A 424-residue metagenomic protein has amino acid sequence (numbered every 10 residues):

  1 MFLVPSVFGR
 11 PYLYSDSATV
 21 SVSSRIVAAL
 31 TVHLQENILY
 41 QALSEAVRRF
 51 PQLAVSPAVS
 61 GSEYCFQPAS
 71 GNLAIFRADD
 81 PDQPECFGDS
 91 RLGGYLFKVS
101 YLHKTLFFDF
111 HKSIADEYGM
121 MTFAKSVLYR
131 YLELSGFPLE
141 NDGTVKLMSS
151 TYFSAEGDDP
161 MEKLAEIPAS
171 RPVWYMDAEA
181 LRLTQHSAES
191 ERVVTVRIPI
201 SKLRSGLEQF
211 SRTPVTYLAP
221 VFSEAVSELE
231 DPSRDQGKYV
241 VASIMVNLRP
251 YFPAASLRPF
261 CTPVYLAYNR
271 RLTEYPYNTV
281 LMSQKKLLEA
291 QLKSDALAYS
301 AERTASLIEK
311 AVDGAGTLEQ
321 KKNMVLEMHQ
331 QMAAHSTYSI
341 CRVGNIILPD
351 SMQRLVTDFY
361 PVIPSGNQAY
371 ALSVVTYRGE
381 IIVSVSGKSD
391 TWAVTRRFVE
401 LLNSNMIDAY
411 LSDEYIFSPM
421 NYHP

Functional and structural regions predicted by a protein language model:
M1-E63, G71-K98, E228-P424: Acyl-thioester-dependent acyl-group transfer interface
M1-G9, L102, I114, Y118-T122 (+2 more regions): Non-catalytic, low-complexity flexible loops and terminal extensions
Q35, D116, M120, P214-V215: Hydrophobic (often cysteine-bearing) scaffold residues that line and stabilize catalytic clefts of nucleotide/cofactor
V127, Y131, A225-E230: Hydrophobic recognition helices of helix-based DNA-binding modules
S211: Catalytic-site-adjacent helices and loops of nucleotide signaling machinery
P214-S223: Short amphipathic alpha-helical segments
